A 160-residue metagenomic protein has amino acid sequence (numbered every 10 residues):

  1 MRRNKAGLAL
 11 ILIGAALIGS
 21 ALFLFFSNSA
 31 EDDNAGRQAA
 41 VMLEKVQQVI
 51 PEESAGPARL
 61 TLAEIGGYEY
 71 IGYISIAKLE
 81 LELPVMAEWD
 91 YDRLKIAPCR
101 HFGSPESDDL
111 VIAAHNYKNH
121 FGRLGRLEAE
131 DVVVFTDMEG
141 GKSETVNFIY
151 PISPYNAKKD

Functional and structural regions predicted by a protein language model:
M1-R3: N-terminal positive-inside, membrane-proximal cytosolic segments immediately preceding the first
K5-D160: Solvent-exposed, non-transmembrane regions of membrane-associated and secreted proteins
